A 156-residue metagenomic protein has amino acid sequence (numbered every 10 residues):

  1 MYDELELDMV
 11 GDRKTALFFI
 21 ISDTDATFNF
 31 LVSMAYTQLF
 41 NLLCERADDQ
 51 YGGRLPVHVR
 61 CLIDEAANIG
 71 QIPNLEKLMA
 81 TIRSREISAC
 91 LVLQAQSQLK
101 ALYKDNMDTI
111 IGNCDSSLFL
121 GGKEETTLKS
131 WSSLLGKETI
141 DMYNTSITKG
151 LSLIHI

Functional and structural regions predicted by a protein language model:
M1-I87, L102, I154-H155: P-loop NTPase motor domains
L7-D8, K14-T15, K77-A80, Q98-L153: P-loop NTPase motor core of the ASCE superfamily
A67, A95-S97: Acidic, glycine-rich active-site loops and adjacent beta-strand->loop/helix elements that engage anionic groups
S88-L93: Structural recognition of the conserved hydrophobic beta-strand(s) that form the central parallel beta-sheet of P-loop
